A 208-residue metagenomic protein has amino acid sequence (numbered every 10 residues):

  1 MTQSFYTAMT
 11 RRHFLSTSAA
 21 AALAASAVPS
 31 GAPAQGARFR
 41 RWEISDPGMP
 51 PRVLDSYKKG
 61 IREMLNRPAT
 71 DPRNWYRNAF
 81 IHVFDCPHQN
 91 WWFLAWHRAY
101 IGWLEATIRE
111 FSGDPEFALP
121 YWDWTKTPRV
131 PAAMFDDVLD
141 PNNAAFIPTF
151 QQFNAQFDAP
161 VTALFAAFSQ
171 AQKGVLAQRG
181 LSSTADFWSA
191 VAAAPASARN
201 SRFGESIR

Functional and structural regions predicted by a protein language model:
T2-R208: Feature for soluble, non-membrane regions of globular proteins
